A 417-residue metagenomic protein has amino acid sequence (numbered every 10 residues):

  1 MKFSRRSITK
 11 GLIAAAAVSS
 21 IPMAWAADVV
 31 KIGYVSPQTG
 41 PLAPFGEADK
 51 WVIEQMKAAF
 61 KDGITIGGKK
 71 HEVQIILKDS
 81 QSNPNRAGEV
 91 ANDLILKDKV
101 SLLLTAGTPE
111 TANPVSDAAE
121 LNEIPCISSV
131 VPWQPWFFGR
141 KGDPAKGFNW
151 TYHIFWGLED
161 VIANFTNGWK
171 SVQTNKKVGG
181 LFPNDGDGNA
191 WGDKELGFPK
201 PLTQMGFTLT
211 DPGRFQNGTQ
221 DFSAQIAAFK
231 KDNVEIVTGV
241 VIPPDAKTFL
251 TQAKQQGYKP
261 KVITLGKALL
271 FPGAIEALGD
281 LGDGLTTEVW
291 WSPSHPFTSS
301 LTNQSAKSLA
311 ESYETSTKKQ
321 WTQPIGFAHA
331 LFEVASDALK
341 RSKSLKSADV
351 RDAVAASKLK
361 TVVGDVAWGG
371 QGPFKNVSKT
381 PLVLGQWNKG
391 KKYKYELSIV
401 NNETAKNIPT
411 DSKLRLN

Functional and structural regions predicted by a protein language model:
M1-A15: N-terminal secretory signal peptides and thylakoid transit peptides that target proteins across membranes
I21-A26: Sec/Tat signal peptide C-region and signal peptidase I cleavage site
V30, S357-N417: Solvent-exposed, acidic/polar segments of extracytosolic/periplasmic ligand-binding ectodomains
G33-E54, K78-P84, G107-T108, L181-D193 (+3 more regions): Extracytoplasmic "Venus flytrap"
P44-W51, G63-K141, F215-F222, K247: Beta-alpha junction/loop-to-helix N-cap segments that form part of ligand/metal-binding clefts
V100-G213, V262-T287: Extracytoplasmic ligand/sensor domains, especially the bilobed periplasmic-binding protein
W133, A253-H329, K391, L397-L416: Extracellular/periplasmic periplasmic-binding protein-like sensory domains
K340-D352: Short, charged, surface-exposed loops that flank catalytic or proteolytic processing sites
